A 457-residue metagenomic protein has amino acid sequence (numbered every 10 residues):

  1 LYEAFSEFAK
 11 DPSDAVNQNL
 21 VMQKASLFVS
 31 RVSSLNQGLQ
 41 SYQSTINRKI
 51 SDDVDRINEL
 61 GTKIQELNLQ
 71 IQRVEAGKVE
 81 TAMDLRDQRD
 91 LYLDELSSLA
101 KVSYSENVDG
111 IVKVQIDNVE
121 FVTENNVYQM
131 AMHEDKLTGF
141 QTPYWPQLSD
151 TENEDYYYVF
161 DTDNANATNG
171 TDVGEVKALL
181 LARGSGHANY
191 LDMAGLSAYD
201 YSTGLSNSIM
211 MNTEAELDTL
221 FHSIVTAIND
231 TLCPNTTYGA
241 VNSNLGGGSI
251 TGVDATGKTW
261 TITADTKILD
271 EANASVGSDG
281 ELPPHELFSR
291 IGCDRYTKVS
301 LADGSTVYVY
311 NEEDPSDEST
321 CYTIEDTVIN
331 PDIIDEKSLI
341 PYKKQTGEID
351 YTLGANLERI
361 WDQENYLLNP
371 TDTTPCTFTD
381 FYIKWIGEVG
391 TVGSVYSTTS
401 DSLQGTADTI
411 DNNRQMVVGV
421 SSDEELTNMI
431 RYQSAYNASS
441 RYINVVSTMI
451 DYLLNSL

Functional and structural regions predicted by a protein language model:
L1-L457: Structural signature of extracellular appendage/secretion-system components
